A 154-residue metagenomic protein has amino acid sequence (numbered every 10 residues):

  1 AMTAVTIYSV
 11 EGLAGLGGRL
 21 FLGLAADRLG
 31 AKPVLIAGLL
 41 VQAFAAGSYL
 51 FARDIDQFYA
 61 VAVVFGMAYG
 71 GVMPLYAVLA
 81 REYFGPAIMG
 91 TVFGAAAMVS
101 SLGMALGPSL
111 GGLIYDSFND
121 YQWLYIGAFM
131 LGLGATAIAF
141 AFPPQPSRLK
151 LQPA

Functional and structural regions predicted by a protein language model:
A1-M2, P86-A96: Loop-to-transmembrane helix entry/capping segments in MFS-fold secondary transporters and related SLC/MFSD carriers
G12-L20, G70, S101-A105: Residue-level signature of mid-helix packing/kink "hotspots" within the transmembrane helices of 12-pass Major
A25-A26, L110-N119: Interfacial helix-cap and linker-helix signal at transmembrane-aqueous boundaries of multi-pass secondary transporters
P33-S48: Structural signature of the two symmetry-related core transmembrane helices
D56-V64: Paired small-residue
G71-F84: Intracellular juxtamembrane helix-capping segments at the cytosolic ends of symmetry-related transmembrane helices
R81-M89, N119: Paired intracellular helix-loop junctions of major facilitator superfamily
W123-A141: Symmetry-related core transmembrane helices of the 12-TM Major Facilitator Superfamily/SLC fold
